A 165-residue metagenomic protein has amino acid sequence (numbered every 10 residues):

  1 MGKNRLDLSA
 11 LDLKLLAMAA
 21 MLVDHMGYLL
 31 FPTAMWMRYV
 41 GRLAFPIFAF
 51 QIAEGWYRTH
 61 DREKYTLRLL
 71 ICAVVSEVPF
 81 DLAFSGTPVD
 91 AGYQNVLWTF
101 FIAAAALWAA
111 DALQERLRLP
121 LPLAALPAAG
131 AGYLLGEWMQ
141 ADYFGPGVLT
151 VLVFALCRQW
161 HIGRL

Functional and structural regions predicted by a protein language model:
M1-L165: Alpha-helical transmembrane segments and their immediate juxtamembrane cytosolic regions
